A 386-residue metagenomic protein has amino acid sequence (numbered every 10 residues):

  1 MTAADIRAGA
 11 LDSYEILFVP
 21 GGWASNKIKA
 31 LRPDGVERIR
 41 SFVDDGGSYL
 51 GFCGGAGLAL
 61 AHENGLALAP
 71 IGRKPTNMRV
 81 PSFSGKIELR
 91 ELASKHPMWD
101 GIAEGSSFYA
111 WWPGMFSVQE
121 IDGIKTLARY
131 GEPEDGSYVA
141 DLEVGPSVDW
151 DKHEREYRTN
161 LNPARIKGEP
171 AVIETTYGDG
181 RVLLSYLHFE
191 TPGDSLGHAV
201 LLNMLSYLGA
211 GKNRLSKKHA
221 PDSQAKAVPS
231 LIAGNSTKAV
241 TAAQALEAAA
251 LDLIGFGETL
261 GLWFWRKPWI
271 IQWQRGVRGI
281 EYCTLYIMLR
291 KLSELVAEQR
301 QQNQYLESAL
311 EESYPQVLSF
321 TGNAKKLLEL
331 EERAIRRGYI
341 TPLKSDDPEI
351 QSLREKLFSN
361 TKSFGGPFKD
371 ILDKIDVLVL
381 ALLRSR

Functional and structural regions predicted by a protein language model:
M1-A10: A short, well-structured beta->alpha microelement
L11-D12, V43: A short, aliphatic-rich alpha-helical micro-motif
E15-G22, L184-Y186: Structural motif
S25-K27: Short glycine-rich, flexible loops that bind phosphorylated cofactors or substrates
K29-Y109: A glycine-rich, often tryptophan-bearing local segment used as a flexible ligand/cofactor-contacting loop or short
E88-G178, Y186-S195, Q272, Y282: Catalytic beta-strand/loop cores that center a nucleophilic Ser/Cys/Thr and support acyl-enzyme chemistry
N162-V172, Y177-R386: Extracellular ligand-binding/catalytic regions of CAZymes and related secreted enzymes and adhesion modules
